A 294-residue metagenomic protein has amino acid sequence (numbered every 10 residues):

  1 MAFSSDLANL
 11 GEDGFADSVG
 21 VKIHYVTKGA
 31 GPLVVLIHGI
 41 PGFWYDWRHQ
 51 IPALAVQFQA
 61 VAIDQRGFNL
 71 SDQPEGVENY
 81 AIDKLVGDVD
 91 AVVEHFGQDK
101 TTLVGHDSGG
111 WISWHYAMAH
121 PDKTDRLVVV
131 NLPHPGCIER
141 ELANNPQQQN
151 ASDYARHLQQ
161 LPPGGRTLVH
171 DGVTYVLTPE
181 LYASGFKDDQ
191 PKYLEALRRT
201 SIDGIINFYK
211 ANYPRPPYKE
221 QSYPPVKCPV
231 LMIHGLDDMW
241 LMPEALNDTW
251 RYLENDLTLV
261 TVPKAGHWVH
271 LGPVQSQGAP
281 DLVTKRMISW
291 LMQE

Functional and structural regions predicted by a protein language model:
A2-E12, V21-V26, L33, W47 (+5 more regions): Flexible "cap/lid" subdomain of the alpha/beta-hydrolase fold that forms the substrate-access gate
G31, G39-G42, D107: Active-site glycine-rich loops that stabilize anionic/oxyanionic intermediates across multiple enzyme folds
L36-G39, A62: Structural cue for short, hydrophobic secondary-structure segments
I40-I51: The serine-hydrolase catalytic nucleophile loop
Q50-F58: A short, Lys/Arg-enriched amphipathic alpha-helix followed by its capping loop at the start of a domain
I82, I202, S276-P280, T284: Amphipathic alpha-helical segment in the mid-to-C-terminal domain of diverse UDP/GDP-sugar glycosyltransferases
F96, L282, R286-E294: C-terminal alpha-helix
A265-P280: Catalytic histidine-centered segment of alpha/beta-hydrolase-like enzymes
